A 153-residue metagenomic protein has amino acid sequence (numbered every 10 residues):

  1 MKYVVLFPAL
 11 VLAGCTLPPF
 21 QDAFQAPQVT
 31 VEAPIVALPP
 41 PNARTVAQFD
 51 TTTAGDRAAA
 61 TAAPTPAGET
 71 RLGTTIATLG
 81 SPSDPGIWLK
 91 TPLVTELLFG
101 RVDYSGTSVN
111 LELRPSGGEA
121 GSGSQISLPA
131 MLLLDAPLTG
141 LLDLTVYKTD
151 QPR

Functional and structural regions predicted by a protein language model:
M1-V4: Positively charged n-region of N-terminal signal peptides that target proteins for export
V11-G14: C-terminal motif of bacterial Sec signal peptides marking the signal peptidase cleavage site
T16-E119, P137-R153: Long, compositionally biased stretches
A120-L128: Short, solvent-exposed secondary-structure boundary/capping segments
L134: Surface-exposed, gly/pro-biased binding rims or lids
